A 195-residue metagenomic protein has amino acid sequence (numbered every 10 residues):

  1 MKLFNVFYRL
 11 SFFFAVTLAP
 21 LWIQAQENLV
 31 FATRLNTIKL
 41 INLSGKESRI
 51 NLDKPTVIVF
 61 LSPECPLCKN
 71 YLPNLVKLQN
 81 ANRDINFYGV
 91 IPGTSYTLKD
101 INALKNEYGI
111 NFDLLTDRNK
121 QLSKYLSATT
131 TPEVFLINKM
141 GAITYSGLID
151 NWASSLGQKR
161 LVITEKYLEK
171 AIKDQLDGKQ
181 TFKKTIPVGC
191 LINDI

Functional and structural regions predicted by a protein language model:
M1-N28: Bacterial Sec-dependent N-terminal signal peptides
Q26-L52: N-terminal "domain-start" segment that seeds a small globular fold
R49-K69, I172: Short active-site neighborhood of thiol/selenol oxidoreductases, capturing the structured segment around
S62-Y71, T94-S95, C190-N193: Short, thiol/selenol-centered motifs that function as redox-active sites or metal-ligating centers
K69-Y108, D117-Y125: Structural microenvironment flanking redox-active thiols in thiol-disulfide oxidoreductases
K105-T144, N151: Short, internal strand/loop/helix patches that form the active-site neighborhood or redox-interaction surface
I143-I195: Thiol-/selenol-based redox modules, centered on thioredoxin-like and closely related oxidoreductase domains
